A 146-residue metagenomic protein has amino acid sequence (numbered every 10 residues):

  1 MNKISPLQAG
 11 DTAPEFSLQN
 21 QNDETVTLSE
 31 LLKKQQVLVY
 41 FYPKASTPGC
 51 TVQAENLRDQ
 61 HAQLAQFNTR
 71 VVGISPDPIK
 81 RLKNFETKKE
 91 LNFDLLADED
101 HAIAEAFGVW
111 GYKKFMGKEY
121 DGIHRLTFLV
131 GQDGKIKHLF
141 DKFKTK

Functional and structural regions predicted by a protein language model:
M1-K146: Chalcogenol-based redox active-site neighborhoods
